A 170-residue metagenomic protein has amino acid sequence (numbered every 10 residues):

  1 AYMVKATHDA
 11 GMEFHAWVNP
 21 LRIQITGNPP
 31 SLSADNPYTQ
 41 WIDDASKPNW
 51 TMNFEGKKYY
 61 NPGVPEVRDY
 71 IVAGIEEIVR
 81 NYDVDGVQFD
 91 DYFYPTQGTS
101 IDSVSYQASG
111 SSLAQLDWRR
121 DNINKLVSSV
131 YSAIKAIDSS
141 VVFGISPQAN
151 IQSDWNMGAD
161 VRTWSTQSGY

Functional and structural regions predicted by a protein language model:
A1, N49, K57, S111-D121: A short acidic, glycine-rich active-site loop that binds or catalyzes chemistry on phosphate/adenosine moieties
A1-A10, Y70, D121-S128: Aromatic- and glycine-enriched glycan-recognition loops and surfaces that form the carbohydrate-binding subsites
Y2-K5, H15-A16, L21-N81, A159: Active-site-adjacent "subsite" loops/lids of carbohydrate-active enzymes
T7, I71, I78, V87-D90 (+2 more regions): Conserved, mostly hydrophobic/aromatic
M12-I25, Q88-P95, D117-G158: Aromatic-lined carbohydrate-recognition surfaces of secreted/lumenal glycan-active proteins
I23-D35, D44, V64, N81-L116: Active-site-proximal loop/short-helix segments that contain or immediately flank catalytic acid/base residue(s)
G63-V67, I71, S112-I123, S153: Residue-level preference for long, well-ordered alpha-helices that form the structural scaffold of enzyme catalytic
D85, D90, G158-Y170: Aromatic- and acid-rich polysaccharide-binding/catalytic face of secreted or lumenal carbohydrate-active enzymes
